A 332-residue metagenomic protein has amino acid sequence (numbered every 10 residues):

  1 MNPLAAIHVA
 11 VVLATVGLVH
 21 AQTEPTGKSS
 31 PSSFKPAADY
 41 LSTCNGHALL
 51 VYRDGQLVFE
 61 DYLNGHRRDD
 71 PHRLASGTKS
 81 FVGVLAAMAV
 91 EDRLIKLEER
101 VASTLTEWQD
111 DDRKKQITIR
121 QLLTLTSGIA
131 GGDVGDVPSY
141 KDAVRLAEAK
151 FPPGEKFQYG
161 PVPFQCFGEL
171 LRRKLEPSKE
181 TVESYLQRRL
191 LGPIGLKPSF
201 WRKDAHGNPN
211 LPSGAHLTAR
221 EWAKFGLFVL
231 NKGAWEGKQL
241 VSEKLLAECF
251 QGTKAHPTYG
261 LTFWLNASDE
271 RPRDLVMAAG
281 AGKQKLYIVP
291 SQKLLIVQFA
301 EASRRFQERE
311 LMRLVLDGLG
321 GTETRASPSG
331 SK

Functional and structural regions predicted by a protein language model:
A6-G17: Bacterial N-terminal signal peptides
A37-R67, L286, K293-V297: A short, well-structured edge-of-sheet supersecondary motif
G55, H72-E98, L122, F167-L171 (+1 more regions): Active-site SXXK
E91-S127, L146, E176-S213: Active-site helix/loop module of the DD-peptidase/beta-lactamase fold, centered on the serine-lysine SxxK catalytic
Q109-P138, K150-E155, G160-Q165, L217-R220: Conserved catalytic neighborhood of penicillin-recognizing serine enzymes
C166-L170, S213-A234, Q284-A300: Active-site-proximal alpha-helical segments within enzyme catalytic domains
P198, A247-L295: Active-site Gly/Thr loop motif
A278-K332: Structured C-terminal helix/loop/strand segments within mature extracytoplasmic catalytic/sensor domains
